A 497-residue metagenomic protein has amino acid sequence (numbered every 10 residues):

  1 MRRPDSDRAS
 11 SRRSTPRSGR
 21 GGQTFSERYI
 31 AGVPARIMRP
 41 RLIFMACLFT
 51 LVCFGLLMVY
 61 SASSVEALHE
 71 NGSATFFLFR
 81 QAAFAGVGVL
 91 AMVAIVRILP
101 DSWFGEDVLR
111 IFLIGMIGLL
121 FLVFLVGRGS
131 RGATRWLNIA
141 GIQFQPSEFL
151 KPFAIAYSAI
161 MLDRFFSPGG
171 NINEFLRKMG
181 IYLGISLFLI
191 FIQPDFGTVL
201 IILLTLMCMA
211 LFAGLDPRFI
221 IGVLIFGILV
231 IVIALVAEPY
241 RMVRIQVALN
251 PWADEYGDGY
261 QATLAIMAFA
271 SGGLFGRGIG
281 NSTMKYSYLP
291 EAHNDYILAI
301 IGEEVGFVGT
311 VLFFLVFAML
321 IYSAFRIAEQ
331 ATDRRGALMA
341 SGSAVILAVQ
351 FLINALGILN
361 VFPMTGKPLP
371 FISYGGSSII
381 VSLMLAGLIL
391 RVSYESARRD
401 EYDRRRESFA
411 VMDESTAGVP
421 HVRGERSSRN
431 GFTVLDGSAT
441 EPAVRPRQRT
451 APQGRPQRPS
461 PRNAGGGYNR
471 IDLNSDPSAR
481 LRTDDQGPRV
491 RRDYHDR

Functional and structural regions predicted by a protein language model:
M1-R12, Y494-R497: N-terminal acidic, proline/glycine-rich, low-complexity intrinsically disordered segments
D7-I30, R406-V419: Intrinsically disordered, low-complexity non-transmembrane regions of multi-pass membrane transporters
Q23-R39, G72: Cytosolic juxtamembrane amphipathic/interface segments immediately preceding and feeding into a transmembrane helix
M45-S61, E66-Q261, A299-G357, M384 (+1 more regions): Hydrophobic alpha-helical transmembrane segments of multi-pass inner membrane proteins, especially in bacterial systems
C53, N360-R398: Transmembrane alpha-helices of multi-pass inner-membrane enzymes
D195-L200, R277-S282, A292-N294, F307 (+3 more regions): Transmembrane helix boundary and interhelical junction motifs in multipass membrane proteins
V247, P251-N294, V308-G309: TM-adjacent membrane-interface loops and short helices in multi-pass inner/ER membrane proteins
E395-E407: Short, Lys/Arg-enriched, Gly/Pro-containing loop segments at transmembrane-helix junctions of multi-pass membrane
